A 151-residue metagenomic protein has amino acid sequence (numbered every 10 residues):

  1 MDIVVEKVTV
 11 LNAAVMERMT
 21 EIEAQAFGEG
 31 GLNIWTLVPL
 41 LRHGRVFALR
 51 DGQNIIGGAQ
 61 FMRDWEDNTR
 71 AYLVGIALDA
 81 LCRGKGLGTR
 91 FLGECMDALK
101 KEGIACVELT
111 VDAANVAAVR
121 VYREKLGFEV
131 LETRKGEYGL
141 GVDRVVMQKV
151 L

Functional and structural regions predicted by a protein language model:
I3-L81, T89-E94, A98, V150: Acetyl-CoA-dependent GNAT
L40, N115-V116, Y138-G139: Short secondary-structure capping/turn micro-motifs that flank functional sites
G58, D112-A113: Short amphipathic helical patch at the helix-1/turn junction of helix-turn-helix
N68-R70, V119, E137: A short, glycine- and basic residue-enriched loop/turn that sits immediately adjacent to a domain's principal
Y72, G103-A105, G141: Short loop/turn motifs at secondary-structure junctions
D79-G93, E102, A113-R120, E124: Conserved glycine-rich acetyl-CoA-binding loop
L99-T110: Conserved GNAT acetyl-CoA-binding A-motif
E108-V111, R123, G127-V146: Conserved catalytic-core motifs of GNAT/GCN5-like acyltransferases
